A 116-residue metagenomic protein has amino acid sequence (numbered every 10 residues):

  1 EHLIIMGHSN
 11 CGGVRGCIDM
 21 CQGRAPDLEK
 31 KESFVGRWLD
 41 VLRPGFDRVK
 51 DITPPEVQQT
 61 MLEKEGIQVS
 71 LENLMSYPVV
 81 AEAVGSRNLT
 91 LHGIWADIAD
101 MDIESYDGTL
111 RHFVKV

Functional and structural regions predicted by a protein language model:
E1-H2, C11-V116: Divalent-metal-activated hydrolytic enzyme cores
H8: Histidine-centered divalent metal-coordination motifs
